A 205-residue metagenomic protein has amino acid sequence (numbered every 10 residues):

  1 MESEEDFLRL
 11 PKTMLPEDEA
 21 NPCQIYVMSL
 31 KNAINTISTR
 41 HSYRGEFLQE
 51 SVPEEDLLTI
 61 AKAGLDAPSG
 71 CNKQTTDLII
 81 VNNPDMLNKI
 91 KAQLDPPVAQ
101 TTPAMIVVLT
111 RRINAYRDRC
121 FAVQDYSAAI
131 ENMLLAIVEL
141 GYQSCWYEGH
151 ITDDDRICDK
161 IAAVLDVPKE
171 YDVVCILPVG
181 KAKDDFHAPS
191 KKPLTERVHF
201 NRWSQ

Functional and structural regions predicted by a protein language model:
E2-Q205: Acidic, surface-exposed loops and disordered segments
